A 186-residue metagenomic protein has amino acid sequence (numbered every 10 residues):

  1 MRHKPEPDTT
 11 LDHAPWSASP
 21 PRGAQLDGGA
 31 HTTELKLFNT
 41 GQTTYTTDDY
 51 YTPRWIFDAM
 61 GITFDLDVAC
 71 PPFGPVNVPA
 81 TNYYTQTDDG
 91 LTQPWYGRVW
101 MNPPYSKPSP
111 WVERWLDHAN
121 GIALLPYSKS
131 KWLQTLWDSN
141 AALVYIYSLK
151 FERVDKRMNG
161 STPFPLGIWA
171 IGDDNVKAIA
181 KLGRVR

Functional and structural regions predicted by a protein language model:
R2-R186: Class I S-adenosyl-L-methionine-dependent methyltransferase catalytic core
